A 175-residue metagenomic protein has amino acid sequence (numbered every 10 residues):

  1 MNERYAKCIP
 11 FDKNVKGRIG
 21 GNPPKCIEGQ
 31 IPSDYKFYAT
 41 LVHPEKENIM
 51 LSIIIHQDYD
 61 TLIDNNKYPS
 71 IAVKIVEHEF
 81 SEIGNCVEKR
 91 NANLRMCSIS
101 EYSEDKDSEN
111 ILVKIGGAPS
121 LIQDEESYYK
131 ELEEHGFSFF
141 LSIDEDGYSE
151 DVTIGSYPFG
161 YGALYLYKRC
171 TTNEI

Functional and structural regions predicted by a protein language model:
M1-I175: Preference for intrinsically disordered or flexible, low-complexity segments and adjacent hinge/connector residues
